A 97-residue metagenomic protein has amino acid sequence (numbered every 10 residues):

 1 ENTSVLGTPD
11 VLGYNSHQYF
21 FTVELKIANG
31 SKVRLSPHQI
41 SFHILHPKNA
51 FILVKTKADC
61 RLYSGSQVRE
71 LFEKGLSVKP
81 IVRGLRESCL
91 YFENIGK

Functional and structural regions predicted by a protein language model:
E1-S4: A short acidic/basic microdomain associated with nuclease active sites
G7: Beta-rich catalytic cores
V11-G13, Q18-N29: Conserved catalytic cores of phosphodiester-cleaving nucleases, focusing on short active-site segments
A28-P47: Mg2+/Mn2+-dependent nuclease catalytic core
S36, Y63-Q67, G84: Helix N-cap / beta->alpha transition motif
L45-E70: Nucleic-acid nuclease catalytic cores
E70-L76: Acidic, Ser/Thr-rich peripheral helices and adjacent loops at domain boundaries
S77-K97: Charged phosphate-binding loop/patch that engages nucleotide di/tri-phosphates or the phosphate backbone of nucleic
